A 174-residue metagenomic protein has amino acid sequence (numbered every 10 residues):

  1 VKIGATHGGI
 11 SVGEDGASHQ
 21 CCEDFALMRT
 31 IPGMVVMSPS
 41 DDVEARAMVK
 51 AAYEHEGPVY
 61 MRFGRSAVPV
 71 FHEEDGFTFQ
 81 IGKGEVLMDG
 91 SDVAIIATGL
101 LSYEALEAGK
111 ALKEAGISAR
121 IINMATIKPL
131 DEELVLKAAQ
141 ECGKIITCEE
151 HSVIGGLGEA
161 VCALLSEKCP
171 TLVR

Functional and structural regions predicted by a protein language model:
V1-A94, Y103, A119: Conserved thiamine diphosphate
V12-G13, R62-R174: Thiamine diphosphate
